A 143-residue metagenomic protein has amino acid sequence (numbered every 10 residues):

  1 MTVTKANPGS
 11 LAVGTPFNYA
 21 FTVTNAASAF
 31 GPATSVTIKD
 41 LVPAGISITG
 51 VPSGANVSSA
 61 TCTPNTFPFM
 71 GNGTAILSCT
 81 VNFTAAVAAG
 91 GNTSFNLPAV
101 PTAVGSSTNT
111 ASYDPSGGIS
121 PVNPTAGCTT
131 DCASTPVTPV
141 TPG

Functional and structural regions predicted by a protein language model:
M1-G143: Exported/extracytosolic protein signature
